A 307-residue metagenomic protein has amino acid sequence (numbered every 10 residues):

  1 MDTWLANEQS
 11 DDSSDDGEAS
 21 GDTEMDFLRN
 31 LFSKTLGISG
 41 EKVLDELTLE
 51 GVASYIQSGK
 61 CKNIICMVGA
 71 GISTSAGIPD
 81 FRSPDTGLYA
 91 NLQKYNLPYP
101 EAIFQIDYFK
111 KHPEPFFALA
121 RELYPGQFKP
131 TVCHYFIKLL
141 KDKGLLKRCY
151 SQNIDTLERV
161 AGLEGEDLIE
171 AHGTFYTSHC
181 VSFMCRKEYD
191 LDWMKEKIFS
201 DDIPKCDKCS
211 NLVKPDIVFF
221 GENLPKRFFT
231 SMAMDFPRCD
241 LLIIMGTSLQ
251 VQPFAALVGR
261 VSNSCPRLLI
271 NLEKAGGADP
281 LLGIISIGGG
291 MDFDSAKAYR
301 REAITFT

Functional and structural regions predicted by a protein language model:
M1-T307: Conserved catalytic core of sirtuin-type NAD+-dependent deacylases
